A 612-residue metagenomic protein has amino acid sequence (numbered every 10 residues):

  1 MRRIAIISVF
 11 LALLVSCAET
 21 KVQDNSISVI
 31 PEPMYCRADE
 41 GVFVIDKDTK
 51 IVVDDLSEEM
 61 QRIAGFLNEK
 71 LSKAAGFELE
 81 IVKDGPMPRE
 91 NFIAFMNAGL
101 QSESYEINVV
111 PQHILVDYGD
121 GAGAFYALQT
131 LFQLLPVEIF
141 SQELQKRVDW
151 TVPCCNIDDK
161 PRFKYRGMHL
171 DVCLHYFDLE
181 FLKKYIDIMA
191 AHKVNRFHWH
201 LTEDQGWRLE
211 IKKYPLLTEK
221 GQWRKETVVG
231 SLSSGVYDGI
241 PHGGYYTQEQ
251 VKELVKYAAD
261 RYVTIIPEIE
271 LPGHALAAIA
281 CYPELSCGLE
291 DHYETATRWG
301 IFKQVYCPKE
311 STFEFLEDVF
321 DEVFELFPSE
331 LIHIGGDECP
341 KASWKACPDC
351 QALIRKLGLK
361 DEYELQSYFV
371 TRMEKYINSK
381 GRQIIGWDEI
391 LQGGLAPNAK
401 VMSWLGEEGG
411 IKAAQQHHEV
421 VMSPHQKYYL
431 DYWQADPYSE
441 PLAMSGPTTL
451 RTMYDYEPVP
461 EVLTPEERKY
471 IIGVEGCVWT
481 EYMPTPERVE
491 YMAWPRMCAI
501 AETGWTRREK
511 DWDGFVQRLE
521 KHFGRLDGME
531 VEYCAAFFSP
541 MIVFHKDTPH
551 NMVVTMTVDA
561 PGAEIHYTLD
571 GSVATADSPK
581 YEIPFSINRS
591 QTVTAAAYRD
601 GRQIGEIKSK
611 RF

Functional and structural regions predicted by a protein language model:
M1-S26: Bacterial Sec-dependent N-terminal signal peptides
A18-F163, R488, T503-M529: Contiguous, structured surface segment used for ligand recognition
V52-D55, V516-F612: Short, compositionally stereotyped local motifs that mark structural "simplifiers"
D54, D171, W199-T202, I266-H274 (+8 more regions): Generic beta-strand/beta-sheet core signal
E59-M60, Y176-D178, D204-E210, P272-A278 (+8 more regions): Flexible loop/turn segments at secondary-structure boundaries
L100-L331, R372, Y376, E475-W479: Feature activates predominantly on carbohydrate-active enzymes
A278-P283, T295-T297, F302-P397, W404-K412: Active-site neighborhood of glycoside hydrolase catalytic domains
I384-E389, G394-A399, L405-M552: Flexible, acidic glycine-rich loops studded with aromatic residues
